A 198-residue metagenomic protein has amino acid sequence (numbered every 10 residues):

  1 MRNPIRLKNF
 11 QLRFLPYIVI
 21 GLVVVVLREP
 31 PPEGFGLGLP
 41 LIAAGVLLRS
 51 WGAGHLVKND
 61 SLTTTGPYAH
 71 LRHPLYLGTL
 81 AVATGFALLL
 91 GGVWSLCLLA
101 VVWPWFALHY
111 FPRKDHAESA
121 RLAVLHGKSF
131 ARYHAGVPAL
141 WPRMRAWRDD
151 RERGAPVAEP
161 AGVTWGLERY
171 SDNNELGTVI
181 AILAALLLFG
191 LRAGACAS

Functional and structural regions predicted by a protein language model:
M1-K8, N59-Y76: Juxtamembrane helix-capping/reentrant segments at transmembrane boundaries
M1-P16, D172-G177: N-terminal membrane topogenic signal
V23-G34: Short, hydrophobic transmembrane alpha-helix segments
F35-A44, C97-W105: Hydrophobic core segments of alpha-helical transmembrane domains in multi-pass membrane proteins
A100-P138: A contiguous pocket-lining binding segment that forms or flanks enzyme active sites
A123-Y170: Membrane-proximal soluble regions of multi-pass membrane proteins
L188-S198: Juxtamembrane boundary at the C-terminal end of a transmembrane helix
